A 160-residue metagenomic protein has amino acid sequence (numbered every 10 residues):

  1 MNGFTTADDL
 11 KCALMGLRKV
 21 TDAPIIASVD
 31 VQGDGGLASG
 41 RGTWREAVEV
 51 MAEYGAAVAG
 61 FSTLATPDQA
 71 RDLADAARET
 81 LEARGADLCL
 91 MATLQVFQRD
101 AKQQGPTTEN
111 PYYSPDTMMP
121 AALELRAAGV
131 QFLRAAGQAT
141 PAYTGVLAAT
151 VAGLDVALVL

Functional and structural regions predicted by a protein language model:
M1-L160: Domain-level signal for soluble alpha/beta catalytic cores
